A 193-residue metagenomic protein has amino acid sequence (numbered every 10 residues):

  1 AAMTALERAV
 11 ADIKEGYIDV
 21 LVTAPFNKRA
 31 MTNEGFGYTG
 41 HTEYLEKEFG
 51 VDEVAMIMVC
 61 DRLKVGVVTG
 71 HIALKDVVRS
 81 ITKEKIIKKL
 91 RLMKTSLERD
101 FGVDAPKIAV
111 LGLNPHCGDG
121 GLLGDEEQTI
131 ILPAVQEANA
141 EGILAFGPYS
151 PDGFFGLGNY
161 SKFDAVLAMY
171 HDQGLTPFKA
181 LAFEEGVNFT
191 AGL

Functional and structural regions predicted by a protein language model:
A1-E126, I131-L193: Anion-binding alpha/beta catalytic cores of soluble intermediary-metabolism enzymes, centered on
